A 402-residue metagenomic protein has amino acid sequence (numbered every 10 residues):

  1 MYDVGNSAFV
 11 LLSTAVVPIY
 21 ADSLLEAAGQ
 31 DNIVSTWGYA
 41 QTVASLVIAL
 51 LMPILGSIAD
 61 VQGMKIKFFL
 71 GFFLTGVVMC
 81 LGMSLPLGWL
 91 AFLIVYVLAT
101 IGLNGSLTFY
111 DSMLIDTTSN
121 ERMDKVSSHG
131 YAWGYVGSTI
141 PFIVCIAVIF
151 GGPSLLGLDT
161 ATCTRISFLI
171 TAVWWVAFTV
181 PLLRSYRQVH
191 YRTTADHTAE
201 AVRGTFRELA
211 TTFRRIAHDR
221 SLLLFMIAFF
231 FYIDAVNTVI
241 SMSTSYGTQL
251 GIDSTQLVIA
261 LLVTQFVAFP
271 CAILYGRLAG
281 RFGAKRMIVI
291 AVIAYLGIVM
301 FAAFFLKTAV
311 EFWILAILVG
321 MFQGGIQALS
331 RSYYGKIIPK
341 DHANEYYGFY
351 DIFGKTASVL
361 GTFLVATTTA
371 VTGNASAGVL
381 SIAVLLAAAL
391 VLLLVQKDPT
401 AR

Functional and structural regions predicted by a protein language model:
M1-S45, S221-A260: Helix-loop boundary and gating motifs at the non-cytosolic
Q30-D31, I149-V173, T367-L386: A membrane-interface helix-boundary motif in multi-pass transporters
L50-M64, P270-A284, T369: Helix-to-loop junctions at the C-terminal end of transmembrane segments in multipass secondary transporters
K67-G82, R286-F301: Structural signature of the two symmetry-related core transmembrane helices
M83-Y96, A303-L315: Helix-loop junctions at membrane interfaces in 12-TM secondary transporters
G105-S119, G325-P339: Intracellular juxtamembrane helix-capping segments at the cytosolic ends of symmetry-related transmembrane helices
W174-S185, L380-R402: Multi-pass alpha-helical transporter architecture, strongest for 12-TM Major Facilitator/SLC carriers used
Y186-M226: Juxtamembrane intracellular "pre-TM" segments in multi-pass secondary transporters
